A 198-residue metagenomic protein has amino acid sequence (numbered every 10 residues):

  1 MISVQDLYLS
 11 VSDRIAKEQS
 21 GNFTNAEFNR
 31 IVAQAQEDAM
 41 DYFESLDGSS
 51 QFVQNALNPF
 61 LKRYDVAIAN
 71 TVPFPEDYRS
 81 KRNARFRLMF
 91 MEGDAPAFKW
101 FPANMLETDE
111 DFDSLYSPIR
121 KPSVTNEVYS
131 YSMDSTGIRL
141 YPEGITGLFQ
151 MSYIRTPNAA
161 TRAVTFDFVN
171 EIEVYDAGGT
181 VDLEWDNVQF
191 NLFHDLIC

Functional and structural regions predicted by a protein language model:
M1-C198: Glycine-enriched, solvent-exposed interface loops adjoining structured elements
